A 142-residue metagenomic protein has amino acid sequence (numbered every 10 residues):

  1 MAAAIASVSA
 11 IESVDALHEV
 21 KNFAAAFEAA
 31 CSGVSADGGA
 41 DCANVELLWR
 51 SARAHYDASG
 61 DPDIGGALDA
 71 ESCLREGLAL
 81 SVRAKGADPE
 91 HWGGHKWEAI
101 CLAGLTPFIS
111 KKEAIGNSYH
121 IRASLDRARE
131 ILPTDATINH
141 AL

Functional and structural regions predicted by a protein language model:
A2-V8: TPR-adjacent "capping" and linker segments in tetratricopeptide-repeat scaffold/adaptor proteins
V8, E12, A16-C31, A40 (+3 more regions): Short coil/linker segments at helix-helix boundaries
T137: Ligand-binding pocket scaffold of soluble enzyme catalytic domains
